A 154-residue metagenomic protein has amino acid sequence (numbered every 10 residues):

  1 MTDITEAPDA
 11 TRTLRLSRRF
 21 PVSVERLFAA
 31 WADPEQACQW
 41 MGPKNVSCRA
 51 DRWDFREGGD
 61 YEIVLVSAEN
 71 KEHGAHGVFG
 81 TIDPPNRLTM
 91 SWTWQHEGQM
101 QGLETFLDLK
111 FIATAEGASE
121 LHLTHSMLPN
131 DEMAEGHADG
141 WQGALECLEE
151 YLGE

Functional and structural regions predicted by a protein language model:
M1-S47: Hydrophobic ligand-binding cavity/cleft-lining segments
P8-A10, F55, E69-H73, Q99-L103 (+1 more regions): A generic structural micro-feature
T11-S17, V24, D60, G74 (+3 more regions): Intrinsic-disorder/low-complexity, polar/charged segments enriched in Ser/Thr/Lys/Arg/Asp/Glu/Gln
R15, E35-E72: Short beta-edge strand/loop motif at the mouth of beta-sheet-based domains
R18, A50-D51, A75-T81, T105-A113: Hydrophobic/aromatic beta-strand elements that line small-molecule binding cavities or substrate pockets in beta-rich
L27, A37, Y61, F79 (+4 more regions): Hydrophobic pocket/interface hotspot
T89-Q142: Beta-strand/loop substructures that line and gate deep hydrophobic ligand-binding cavities in soluble
L145-G153: Short amphipathic alpha-helical signal-transduction/dimerization elements
